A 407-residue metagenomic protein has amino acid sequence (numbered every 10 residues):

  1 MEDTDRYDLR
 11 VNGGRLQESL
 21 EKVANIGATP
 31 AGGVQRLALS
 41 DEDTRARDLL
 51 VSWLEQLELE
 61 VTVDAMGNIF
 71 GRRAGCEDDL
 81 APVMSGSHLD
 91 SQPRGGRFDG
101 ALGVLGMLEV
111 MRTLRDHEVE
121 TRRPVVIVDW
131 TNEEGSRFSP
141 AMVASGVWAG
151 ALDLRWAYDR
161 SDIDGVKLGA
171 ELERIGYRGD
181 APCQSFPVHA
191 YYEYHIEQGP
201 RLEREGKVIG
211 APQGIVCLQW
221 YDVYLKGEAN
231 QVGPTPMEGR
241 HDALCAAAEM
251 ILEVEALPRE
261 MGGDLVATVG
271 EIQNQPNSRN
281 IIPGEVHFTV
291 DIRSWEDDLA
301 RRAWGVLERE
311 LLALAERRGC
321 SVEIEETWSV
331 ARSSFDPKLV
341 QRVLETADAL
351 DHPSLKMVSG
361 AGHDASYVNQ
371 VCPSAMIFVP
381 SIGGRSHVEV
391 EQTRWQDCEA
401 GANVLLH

Functional and structural regions predicted by a protein language model:
E2-S40: N-terminal capping segment at the start of a domain
L16-T29, G86-S87, P353-V404: Zn-dependent metallopeptidase/amidohydrolase metal-coordination segment
A28-A74: A non-catalytic alpha/beta surface segment that caps or lines the substrate-entry region of metallo-dependent hydrolase
R36-A38, T268-N277, T289-W295, S321-V340 (+1 more regions): A short beta-alpha structural unit
L57, I69-L102, M107, Q231: Catalytic-core environment of secreted peptidases
P93-D164: A generic, well-ordered mixed alpha/beta core segment in the N-terminal half of proteins
E133, R137-D298: Midchain, well-structured core segments that form catalytic/ion-binding scaffolds
Q231, T235-M261, V306-R309, V379-H407: His/Asp/Glu-rich mid-to-C-terminal helical/loop segments that flank catalytic regions of hydrolases
